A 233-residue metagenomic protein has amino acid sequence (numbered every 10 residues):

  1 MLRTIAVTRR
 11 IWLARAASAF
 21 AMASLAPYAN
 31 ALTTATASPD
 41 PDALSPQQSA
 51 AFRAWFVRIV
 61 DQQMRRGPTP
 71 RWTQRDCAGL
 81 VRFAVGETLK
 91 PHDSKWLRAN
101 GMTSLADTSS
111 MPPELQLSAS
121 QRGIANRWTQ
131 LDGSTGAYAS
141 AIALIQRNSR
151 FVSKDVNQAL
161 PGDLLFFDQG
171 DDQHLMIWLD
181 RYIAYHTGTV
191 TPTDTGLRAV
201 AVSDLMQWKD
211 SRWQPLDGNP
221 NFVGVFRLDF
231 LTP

Functional and structural regions predicted by a protein language model:
M1-I11, A16-S24: N-terminal secretory signal peptides
I5-T8, S24-P39: C-terminal segment of N-terminal export signals and the immediately downstream linker at the start of the mature
A19-N30, I177-Y182: Surface-exposed flexible segments
A21-L25, G86-K90, G170: A generic secondary-structure boundary signal that marks alpha-helix termini
L32-A137: N-terminal capping segments
G79-F83, L175-W178, I183-H186, A199 (+1 more regions): Active-site scaffold segments
L105-T193: ...with weaker cross-activation on analogous glycine-rich loops/strands in unrelated enzymes
G196-P233: Low-complexity, Gly/Ser/Thr/Pro-rich intrinsically disordered linker/tail segments
